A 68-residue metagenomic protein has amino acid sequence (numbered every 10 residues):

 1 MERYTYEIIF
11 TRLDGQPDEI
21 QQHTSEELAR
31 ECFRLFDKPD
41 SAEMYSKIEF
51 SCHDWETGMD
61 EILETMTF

Functional and structural regions predicted by a protein language model:
M1-P17, Y45: Short aromatic-glycine-(Arg/Gly/Cys) micro-motifs in beta-strand/loop hairpins
T11-L13, E26, H53-W55: Generic structural motif
G15-Q21, T57-I62: Surface-exposed loop/edge segments in extracytoplasmic proteins
Q22-S25, M66-F68: Solvent-exposed serine/threonine-rich low-complexity stretches and specific carbohydrate-binding patches
H23-K47: A short, charged, amphipathic alpha-helix used as a generic interaction element across diverse proteins
K38-F68: Short, mixed-charge low-complexity intrinsically disordered segments
